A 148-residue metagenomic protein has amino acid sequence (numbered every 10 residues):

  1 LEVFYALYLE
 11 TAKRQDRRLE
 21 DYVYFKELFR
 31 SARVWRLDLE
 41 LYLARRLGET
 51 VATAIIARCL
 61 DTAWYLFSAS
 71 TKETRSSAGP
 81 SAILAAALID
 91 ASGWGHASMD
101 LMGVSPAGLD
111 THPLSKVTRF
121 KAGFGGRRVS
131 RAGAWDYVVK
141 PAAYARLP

Functional and structural regions predicted by a protein language model:
L1-S76, D90: A conserved beta-strand-loop-helix scaffold within acyl/acetyltransferase catalytic domains
A44, P80-I83: Short, conserved beta-strand/loop elements in beta-sheet-dominated catalytic cores that frequently flank divalent-metal
S70-A78, P106-T111: Short, contiguous acidic/charged loop-to-helix segments that flank catalytic cores in large enzymes
A82-S98, G103: Conserved acyl-CoA
S98-P148: Active-site/acyl-donor-binding loops of N-acyltransferases
